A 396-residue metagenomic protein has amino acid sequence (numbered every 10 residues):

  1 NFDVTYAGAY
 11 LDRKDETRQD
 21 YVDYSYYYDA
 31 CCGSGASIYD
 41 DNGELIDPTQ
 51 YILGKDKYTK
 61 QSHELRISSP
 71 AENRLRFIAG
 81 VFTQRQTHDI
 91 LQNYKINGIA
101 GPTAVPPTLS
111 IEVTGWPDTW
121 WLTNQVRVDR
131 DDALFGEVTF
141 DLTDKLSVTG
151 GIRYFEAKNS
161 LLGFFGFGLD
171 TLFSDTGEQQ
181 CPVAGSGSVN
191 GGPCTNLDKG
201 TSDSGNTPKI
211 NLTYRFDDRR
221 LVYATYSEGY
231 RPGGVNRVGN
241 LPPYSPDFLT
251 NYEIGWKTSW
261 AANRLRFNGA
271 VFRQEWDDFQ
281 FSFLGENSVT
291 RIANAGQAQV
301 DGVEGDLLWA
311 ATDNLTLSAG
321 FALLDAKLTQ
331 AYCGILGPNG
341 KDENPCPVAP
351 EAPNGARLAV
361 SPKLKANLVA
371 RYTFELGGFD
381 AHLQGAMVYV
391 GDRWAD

Functional and structural regions predicted by a protein language model:
N1, Y58-H63, D129-F135, S147 (+5 more regions): Transmembrane beta-barrel architecture of outer-membrane proteins
N1-I78, Q84-H88, Q92, R266: Outer-membrane beta-barrel domain signature, strongest for Gram-negative TonB-dependent receptors and also present
D3-A9, R13-V22, R215-R231, P243-A310 (+2 more regions): Membrane-embedded beta-barrel scaffold of Gram-negative outer-membrane proteins
D20-L53, N93-N124, S160-T201, N236-N240 (+2 more regions): Solvent-exposed loop segments that connect transmembrane elements
D56, T201, P243-P246, A295-G296 (+1 more regions): Short Gly/Pro-enriched turn/cap motifs at secondary-structure boundaries
S62, A262-N263, L376-F379: Short, solvent-exposed loop/turn segments that connect beta-strands within catalytic domains and beta-strand-rich
I67-P70, G80-Q84, Q125-Q274, R371: Structural signature of Gram-negative outer-membrane beta-barrels, strongest in the C-terminal barrel of TonB-dependent
F77, D144-V148, R273-E275, A293-A395: Gram-negative outer-membrane beta-barrel transporters
